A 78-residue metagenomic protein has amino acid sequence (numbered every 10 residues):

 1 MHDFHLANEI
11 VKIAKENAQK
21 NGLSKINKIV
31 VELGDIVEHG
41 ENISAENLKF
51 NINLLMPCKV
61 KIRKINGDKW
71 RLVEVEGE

Functional and structural regions predicted by a protein language model:
M1-E78: Charge-rich, low-complexity N-terminal segments
